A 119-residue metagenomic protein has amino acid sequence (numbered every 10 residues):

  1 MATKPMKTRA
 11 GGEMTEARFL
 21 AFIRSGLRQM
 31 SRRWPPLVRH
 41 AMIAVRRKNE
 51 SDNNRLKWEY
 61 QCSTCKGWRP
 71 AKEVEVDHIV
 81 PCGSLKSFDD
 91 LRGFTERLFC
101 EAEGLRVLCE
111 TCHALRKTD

Functional and structural regions predicted by a protein language model:
A2-K66, D90-E103: Short, charged surface segments at domain edges that flank catalytic/cofactor-binding sites
A44, C82, K117: Alpha-helical and His/Cys-centered functional microenvironments
E59, E73, R106: Residues immediately within or flanking Cys/His clusters that coordinate Zn2+ in small zinc-binding modules
C62-S63, V74-G83: Histidine-centered catalytic micro-motifs used for acid/base chemistry in nuclease and nucleotide-processing active
C65-A71, T111-L115: Cys/His-rich metal-chelating microdomains
A71-V74, K86-F88, R116-D119: Substrate-binding/catalytic groove segments of enzymes that remodel or degrade extracellular structural polymers
I79-S84, D89, G93: Catalytic toxin/effector domains delivered as secreted proteins or via bacterial secretion systems
F99-D119: Short Cys/His-centered divalent metal-binding micro-motifs
